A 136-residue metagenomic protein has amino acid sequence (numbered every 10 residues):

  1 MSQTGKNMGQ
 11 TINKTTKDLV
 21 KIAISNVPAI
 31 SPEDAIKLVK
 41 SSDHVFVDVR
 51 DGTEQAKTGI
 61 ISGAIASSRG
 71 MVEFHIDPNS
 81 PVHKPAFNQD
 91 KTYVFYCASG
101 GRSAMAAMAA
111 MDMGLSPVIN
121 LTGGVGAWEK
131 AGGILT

Functional and structural regions predicted by a protein language model:
S2-H44, G52-T92, G101-T136: Rhodanese-like catalytic fold shared by cysteine-dependent sulfurtransferases and DSP/PTP-type phosphatases
V47: Active-site flanking residues adjacent to catalytic metal/cofactor-binding acidic residues
Y96: Short, surface-exposed ligand- or partner-binding patches at beta-edge/loop junctions that are enriched in aromatics
